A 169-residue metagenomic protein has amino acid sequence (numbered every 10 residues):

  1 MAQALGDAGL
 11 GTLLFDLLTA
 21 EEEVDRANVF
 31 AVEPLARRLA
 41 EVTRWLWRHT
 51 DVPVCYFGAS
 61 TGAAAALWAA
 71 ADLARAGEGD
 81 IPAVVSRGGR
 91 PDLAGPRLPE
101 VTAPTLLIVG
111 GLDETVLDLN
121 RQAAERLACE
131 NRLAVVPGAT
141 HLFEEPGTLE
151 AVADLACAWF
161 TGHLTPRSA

Functional and structural regions predicted by a protein language model:
M1-V52, E144-G147, A151: Serine-hydrolase catalytic machinery in alpha/beta-hydrolase-like enzymes
W45, W68-D72: Active-site signature of alpha/beta-hydrolase-fold catalytic machinery across serine- and Asp/Cys-nucleophile hydrolases
F57-A66: Gly/Ala-rich beta-loop-alpha elbow adjacent to hydrolase catalytic centers
G77-D92: A conserved short beta-strand
V101-T102, L107-V109: Short beta-strand/loop motif that positions the catalytic acidic residue of the alpha/beta-hydrolase fold
E114-N120: Conserved alpha/beta-hydrolase "acid-adjacent" motif
L127-L142: Catalytic histidine neighborhood in serine/cysteine hydrolases with alpha/beta-hydrolase-type architecture
A139-L142, G147-A169: Catalytic active-site module of serine/aspartate enzymes centered on a nucleophile-bearing elbow/loop
